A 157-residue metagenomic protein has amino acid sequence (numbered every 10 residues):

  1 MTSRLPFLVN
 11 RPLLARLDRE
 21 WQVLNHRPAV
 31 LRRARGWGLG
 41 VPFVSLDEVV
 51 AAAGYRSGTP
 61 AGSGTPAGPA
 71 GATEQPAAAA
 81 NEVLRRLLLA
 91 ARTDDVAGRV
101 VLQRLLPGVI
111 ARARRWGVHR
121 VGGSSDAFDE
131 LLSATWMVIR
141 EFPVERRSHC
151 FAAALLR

Functional and structural regions predicted by a protein language model:
M1-V121: Extreme N-terminal regulatory/targeting segments of RNA polymerase sigma factors
A90-T93, R112-R120, L132-F151: Sigma70-family region 2
R104, D126-A134, H149-R157: Structural recognition of an alpha-helix C-terminal capping motif at a helix-to-coil junction
